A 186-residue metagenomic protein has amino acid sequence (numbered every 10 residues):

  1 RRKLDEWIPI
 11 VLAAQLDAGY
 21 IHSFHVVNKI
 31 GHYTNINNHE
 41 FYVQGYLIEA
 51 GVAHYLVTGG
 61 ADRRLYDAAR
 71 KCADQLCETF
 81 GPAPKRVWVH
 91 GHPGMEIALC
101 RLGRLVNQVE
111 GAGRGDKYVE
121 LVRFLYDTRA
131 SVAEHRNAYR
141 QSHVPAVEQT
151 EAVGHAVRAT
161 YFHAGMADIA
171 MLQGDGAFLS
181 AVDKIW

Functional and structural regions predicted by a protein language model:
R1-W186: Glycan-recognition and catalytic cores of secretory/periplasmic carbohydrate-active enzymes
